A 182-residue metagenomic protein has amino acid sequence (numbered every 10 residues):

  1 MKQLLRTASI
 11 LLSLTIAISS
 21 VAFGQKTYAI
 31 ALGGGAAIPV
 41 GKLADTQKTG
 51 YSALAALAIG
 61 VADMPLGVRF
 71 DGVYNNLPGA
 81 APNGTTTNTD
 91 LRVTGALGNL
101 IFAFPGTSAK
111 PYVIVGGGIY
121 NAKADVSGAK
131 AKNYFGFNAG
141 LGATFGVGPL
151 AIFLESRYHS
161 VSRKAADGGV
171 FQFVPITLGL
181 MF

Functional and structural regions predicted by a protein language model:
M1-T27: Cleavable N-terminal export/targeting peptides
G24-A36: Transmembrane beta-strand segments of Gram-negative outer membrane beta-barrel proteins
G34-I38, Y74-N76, H159: Generic short beta-strand segments
A37-L54, K132-N133: Surface-exposed strand-loop-strand hairpins of Gram-negative outer-membrane beta-barrel proteins
A37-V40, P82-N83, A122-D125, S160-S162: Extracytoplasmic loops and strand-loop junctions of Gram-negative outer membrane beta-barrel proteins
A44-T46, R163-G169: A short acidic/glycine-rich loop-to-helix N-cap element
A53-S127, Y134-F137, F145-G148, V174-F182: Gram-negative (and chloroplast) outer-membrane scaffold detector with strong preference for beta-barrel transmembrane
